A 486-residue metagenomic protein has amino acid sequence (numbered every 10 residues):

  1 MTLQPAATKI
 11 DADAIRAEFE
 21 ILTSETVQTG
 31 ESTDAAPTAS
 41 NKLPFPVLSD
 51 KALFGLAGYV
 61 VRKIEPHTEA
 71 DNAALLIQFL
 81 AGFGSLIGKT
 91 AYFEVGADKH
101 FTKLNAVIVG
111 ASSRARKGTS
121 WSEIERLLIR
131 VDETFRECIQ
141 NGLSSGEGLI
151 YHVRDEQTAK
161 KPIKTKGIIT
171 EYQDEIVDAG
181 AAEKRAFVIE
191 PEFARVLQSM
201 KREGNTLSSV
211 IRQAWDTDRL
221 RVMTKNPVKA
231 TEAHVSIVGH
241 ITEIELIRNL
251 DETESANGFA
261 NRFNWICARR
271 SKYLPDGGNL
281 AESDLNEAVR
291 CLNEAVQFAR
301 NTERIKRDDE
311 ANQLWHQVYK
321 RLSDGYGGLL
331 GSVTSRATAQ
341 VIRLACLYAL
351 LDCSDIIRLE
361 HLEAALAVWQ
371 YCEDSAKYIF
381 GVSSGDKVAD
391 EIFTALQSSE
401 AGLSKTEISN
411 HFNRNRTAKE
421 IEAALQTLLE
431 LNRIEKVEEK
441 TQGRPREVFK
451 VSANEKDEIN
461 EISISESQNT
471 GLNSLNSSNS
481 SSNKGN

Functional and structural regions predicted by a protein language model:
L3, I10-N486: Phosphate-handling catalytic cores of nucleic-acid transaction enzymes
